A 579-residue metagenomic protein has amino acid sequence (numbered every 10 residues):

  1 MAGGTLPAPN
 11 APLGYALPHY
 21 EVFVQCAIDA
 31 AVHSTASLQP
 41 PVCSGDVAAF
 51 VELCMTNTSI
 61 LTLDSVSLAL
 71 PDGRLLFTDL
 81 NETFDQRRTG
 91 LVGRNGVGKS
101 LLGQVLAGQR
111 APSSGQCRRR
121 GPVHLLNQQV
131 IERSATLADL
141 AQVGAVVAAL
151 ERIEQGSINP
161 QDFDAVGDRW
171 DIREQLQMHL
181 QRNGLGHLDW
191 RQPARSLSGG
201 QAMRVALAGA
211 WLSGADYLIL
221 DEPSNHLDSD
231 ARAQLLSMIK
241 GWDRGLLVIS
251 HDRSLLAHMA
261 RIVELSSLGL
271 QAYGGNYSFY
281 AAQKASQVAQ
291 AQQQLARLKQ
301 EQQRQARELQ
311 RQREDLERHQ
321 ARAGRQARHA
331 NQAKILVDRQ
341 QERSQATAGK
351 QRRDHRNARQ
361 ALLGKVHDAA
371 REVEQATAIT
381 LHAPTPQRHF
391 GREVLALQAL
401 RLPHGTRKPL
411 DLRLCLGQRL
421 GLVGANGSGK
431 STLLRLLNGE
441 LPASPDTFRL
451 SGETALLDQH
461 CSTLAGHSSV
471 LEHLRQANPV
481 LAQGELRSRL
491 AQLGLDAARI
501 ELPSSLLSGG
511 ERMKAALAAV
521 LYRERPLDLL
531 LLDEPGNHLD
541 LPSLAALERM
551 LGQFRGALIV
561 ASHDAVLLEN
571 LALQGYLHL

Functional and structural regions predicted by a protein language model:
M55-A69, V146-G200, Q283-H404: Coupling and communication elements adjacent to P-loop NTPase active sites across diverse families
L63-V66, L75-R87, G115, L397-C415 (+1 more regions): Conserved beta-strand
D85-T89, S100-D162, L416-E485, H563 (+1 more regions): ABC ATPase nucleotide-binding domain signature region
N95, D221, L227-D228, R232 (+3 more regions): ABC-family nucleotide-binding domains
N95, S198, N426, S508: ABC transporter NBD signature
E132-S196, D458-L529, E534-N537: ABC-family P-loop ATPase nucleotide-binding domains
L207, L235, L517: Hydrophobic anchor residue at the start of the ABC signature
H258-G274, E569-L579: H-loop (His-switch) and adjacent beta-strand-loop-beta switch element of ABC-type ATPase nucleotide-binding domains
